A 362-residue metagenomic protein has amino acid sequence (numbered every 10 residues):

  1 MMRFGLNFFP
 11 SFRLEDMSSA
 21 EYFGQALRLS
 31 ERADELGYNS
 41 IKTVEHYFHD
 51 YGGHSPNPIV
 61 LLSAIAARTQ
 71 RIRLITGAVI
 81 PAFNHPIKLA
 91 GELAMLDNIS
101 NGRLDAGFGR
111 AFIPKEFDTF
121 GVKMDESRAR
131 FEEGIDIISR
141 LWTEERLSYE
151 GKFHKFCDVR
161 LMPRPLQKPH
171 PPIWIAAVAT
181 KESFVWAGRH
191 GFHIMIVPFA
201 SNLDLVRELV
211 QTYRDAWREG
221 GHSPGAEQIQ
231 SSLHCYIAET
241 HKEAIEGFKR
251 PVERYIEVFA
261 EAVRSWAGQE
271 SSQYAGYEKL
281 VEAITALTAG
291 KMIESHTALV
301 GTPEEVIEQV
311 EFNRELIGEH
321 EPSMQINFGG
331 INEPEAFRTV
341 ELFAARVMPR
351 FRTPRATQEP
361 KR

Functional and structural regions predicted by a protein language model:
M1-M17, I113-E116, K155-P169, A275-S295 (+1 more regions): N-terminal small/glycine-rich loop or linker at the start of catalytic domains across soluble metabolic enzymes
M1-R68, I72-R73, K168-P171, P360-R362: N-terminal beta1-alpha1-beta2 module of alpha/beta enzyme domains
M2, H85-F192, L203-Q211, D215-G220 (+3 more regions): Internal, glycine-rich beta/alpha segment that forms the wall or movable "lid" of small-molecule/cofactor binding
F4, A33, G37, E45 (+10 more regions): Conserved, mostly hydrophobic/aromatic
F4-F8, I41-T43, L74-T76, L104-F108 (+4 more regions): Hydrophobic faces of well-ordered beta-strands that scaffold small-molecule active sites in alpha/beta enzyme cores
P10-F23, V79-I87, P169-A179, Y236-A238 (+1 more regions): Active-site mouth loops of central-metabolism enzymes
G52-T76, R130-E133, E341-T353: Alpha-helix-loop-beta-strand connector modules within alpha/beta enzyme cores
R128-L161, D204-H320, R352-R362: An alpha-helical appendage that flanks or caps ligand/catalytic pockets
